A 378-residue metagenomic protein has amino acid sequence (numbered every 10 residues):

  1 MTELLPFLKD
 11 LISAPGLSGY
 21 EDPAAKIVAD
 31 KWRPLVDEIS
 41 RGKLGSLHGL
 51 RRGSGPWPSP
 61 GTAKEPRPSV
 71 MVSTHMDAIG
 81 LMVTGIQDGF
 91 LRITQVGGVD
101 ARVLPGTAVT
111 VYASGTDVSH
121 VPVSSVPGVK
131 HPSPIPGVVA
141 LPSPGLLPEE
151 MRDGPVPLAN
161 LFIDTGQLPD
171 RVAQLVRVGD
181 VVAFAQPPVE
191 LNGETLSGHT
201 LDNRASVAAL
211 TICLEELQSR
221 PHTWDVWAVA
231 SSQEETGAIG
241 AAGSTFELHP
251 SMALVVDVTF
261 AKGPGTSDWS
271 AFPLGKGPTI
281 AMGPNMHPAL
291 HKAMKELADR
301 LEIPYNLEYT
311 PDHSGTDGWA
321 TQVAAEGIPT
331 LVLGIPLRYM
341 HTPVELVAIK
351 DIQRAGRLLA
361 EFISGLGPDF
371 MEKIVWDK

Functional and structural regions predicted by a protein language model:
M1-K378: N-terminal hydrophobic/helix-forming segments and targeting peptides
